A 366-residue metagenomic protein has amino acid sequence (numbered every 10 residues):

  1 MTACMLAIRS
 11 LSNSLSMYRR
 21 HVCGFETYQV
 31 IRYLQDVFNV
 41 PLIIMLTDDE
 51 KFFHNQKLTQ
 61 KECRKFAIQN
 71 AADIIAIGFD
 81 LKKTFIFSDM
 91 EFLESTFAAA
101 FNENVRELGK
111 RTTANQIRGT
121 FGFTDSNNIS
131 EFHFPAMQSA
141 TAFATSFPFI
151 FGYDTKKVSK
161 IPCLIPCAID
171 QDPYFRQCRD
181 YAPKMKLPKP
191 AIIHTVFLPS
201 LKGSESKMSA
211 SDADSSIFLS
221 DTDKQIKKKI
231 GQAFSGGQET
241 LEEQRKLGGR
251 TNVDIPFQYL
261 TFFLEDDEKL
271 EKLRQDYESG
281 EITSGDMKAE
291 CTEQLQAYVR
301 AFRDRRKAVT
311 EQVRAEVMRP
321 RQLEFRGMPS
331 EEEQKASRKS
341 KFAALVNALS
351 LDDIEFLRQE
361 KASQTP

Functional and structural regions predicted by a protein language model:
M1-P199, G203-S206, K246, D266-E278 (+1 more regions): NTP-dependent nucleotidyl-transfer catalytic core
Q60-R64, D89-M90, I165-A168, P199-I255 (+1 more regions): Conserved phosphate-binding loops in nucleotide/dinucleotide-binding enzymes
F262: Conserved catalytic core of Hanks-type protein kinase domains
